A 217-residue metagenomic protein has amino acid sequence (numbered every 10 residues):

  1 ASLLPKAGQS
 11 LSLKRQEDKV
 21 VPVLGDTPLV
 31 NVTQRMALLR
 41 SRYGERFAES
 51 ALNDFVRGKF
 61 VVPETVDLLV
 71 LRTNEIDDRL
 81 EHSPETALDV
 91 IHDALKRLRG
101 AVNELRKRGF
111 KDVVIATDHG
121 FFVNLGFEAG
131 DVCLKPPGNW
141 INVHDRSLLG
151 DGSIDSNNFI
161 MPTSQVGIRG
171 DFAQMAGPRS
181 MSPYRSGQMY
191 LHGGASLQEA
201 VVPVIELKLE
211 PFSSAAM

Functional and structural regions predicted by a protein language model:
A1-M217: Feature captures the catalytic ectodomains and active-site-proximal regions of enzymes that hydrolyze or transfer
